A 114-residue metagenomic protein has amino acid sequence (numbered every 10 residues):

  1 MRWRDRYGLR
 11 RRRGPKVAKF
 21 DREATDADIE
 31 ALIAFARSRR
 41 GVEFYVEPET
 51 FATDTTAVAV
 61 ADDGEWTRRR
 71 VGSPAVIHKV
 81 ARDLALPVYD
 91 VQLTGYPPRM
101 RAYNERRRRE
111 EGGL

Functional and structural regions predicted by a protein language model:
M1-L114: Intrinsic disorder
